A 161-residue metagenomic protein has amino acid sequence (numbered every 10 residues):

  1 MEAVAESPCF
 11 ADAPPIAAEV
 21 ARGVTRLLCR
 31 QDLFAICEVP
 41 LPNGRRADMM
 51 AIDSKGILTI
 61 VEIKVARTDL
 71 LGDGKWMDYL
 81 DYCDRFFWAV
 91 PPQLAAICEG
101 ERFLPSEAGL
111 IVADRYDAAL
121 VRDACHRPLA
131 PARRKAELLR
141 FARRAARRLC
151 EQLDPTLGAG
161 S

Functional and structural regions predicted by a protein language model:
E2-L27, Q31-D32, N43, E99 (+1 more regions): Non-catalytic C-terminal interaction segments of nucleic acid-processing enzymes
V20, R45, L71-K75: Amphipathic coiled-coil/heptad-repeat helices and related helical stalk/stem segments that mediate oligomerization
L28-R30, D53-S54, L80-Y82: Flexible, charged surface loops at secondary-structure boundaries
F34-E38: A short linear hydrophobic-aromatic micro-motif
P42-N43, T68: Short, catalytically relevant binding-site loops at active-site mouths
N43, A47-I60: Active-site beta-strand-loop-beta-strand hairpin of nuclease catalytic cores that positions key catalytic residues
K64-D114: Catalytic cores of nucleic-acid endonucleases
